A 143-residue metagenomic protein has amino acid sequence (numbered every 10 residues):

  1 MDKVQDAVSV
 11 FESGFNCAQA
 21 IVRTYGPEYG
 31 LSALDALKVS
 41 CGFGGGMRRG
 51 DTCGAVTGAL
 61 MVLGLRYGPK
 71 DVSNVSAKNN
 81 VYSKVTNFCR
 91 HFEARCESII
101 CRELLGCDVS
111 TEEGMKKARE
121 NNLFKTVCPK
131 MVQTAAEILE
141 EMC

Functional and structural regions predicted by a protein language model:
M1-Y29: Active-site-proximal helix-loop elements at catalytic-domain edges
Q5-E12, G42-D51, E120-F124: A short glycine/serine-rich beta->alpha loop
C17, C53, C101: Short cysteine clusters
V22-C41, C107-E112: Acidic-glycine-rich active-site phosphate/pyrophosphate-binding loop
P27-K38, L65-K84: Phosphate-handling active-site elements
A36, G50-A55: Active-site nucleophile and cofactor-binding loops and adjacent substrate-binding regions of central metabolic enzymes
G58-R66: DPxDG-like acidic metal-binding loop motif
Y82-C143: C-terminal binding/interaction regions
